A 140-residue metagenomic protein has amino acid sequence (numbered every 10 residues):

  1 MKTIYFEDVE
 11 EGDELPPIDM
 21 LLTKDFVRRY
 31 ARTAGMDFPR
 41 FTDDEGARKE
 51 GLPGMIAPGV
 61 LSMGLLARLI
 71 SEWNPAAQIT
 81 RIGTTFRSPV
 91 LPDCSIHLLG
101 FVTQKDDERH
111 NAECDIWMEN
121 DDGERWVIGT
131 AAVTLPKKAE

Functional and structural regions predicted by a protein language model:
M1-L15, P89-E140: HotDog/MaoC-like acyl-thioester-processing domains
M1-M55: Catalytic strand-loop segment that frames the active site of acyl-thioester-processing enzymes
R32-M36, S71-P75, D121: Short, intrinsically disordered, mixed-charge
T33-G35, A47, R81-G83, H110 (+2 more regions): Short, charged/polar low-complexity linear motifs in solvent-exposed/disordered segments
A47-V102: Hydrophobic beta-strand-centered segment that forms part of the acyl-chain substrate-binding groove
